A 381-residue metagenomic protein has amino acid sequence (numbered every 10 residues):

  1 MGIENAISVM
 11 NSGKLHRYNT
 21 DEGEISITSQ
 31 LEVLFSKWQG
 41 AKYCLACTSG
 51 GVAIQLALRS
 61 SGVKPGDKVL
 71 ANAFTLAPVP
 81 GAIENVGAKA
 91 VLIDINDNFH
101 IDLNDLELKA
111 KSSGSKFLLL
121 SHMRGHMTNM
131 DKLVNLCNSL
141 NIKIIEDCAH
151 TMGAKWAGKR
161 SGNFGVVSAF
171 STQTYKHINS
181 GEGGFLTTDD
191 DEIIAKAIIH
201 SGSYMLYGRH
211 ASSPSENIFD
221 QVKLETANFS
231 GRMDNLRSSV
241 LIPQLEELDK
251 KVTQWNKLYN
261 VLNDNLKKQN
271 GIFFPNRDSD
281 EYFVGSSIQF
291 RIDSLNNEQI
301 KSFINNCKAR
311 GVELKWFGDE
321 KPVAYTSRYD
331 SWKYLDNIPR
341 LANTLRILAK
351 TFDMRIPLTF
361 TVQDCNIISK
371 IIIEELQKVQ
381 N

Functional and structural regions predicted by a protein language model:
M1-D21, V222-E225, R355: N-terminal "arm"/small-domain region of PLP-dependent enzymes with the aminotransferase-like
R17-E22, S26-K68, A82-V86, L92 (+1 more regions): Phosphate-binding glycine-rich loop
Q55-S112, C307: Conserved PLP-anchoring active-site segment centered on the Schiff-base-forming lysine
N98-S180, F185-A195: Active-site phosphate-binding strand-loop segment of PLP-dependent enzymes
T151-A157, F164-S286: Active-site region of PLP-dependent enzymes
M205-N217, V261, F303-A342, R346-T351: Conserved PLP cofactor-binding pocket of PLP-dependent enzymes
Y329-N381: PLP-dependent enzyme catalytic core of the Aspartate aminotransferase-like
